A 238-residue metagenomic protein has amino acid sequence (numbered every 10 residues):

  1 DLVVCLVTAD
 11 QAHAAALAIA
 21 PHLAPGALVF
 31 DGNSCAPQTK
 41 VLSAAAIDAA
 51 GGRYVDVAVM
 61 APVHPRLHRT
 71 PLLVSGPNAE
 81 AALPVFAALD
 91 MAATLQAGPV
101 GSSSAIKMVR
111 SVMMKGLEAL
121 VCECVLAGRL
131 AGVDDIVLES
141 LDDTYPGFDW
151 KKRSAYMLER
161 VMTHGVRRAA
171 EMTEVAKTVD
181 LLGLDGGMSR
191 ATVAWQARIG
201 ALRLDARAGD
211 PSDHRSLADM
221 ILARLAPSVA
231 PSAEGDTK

Functional and structural regions predicted by a protein language model:
D1-C35: Rossmann-like NAD(P)-binding element
L2-V3, R53, A92, D134 (+1 more regions): Residue-level detector of anion-binding/catalytic polar loops
A12, C35-K115: Rossmann-fold dinucleotide-binding core
A18, H22, A49-A50, A131: Alpha-helix C-cap/termination motif
V41, L182-D185, G235-K238: Metal- and O2-centered redox machinery and metal/ROS homeostasis
A79-M91, E123-L126, R167, D213-I221: Short, basic, helix/turn surface patches
I106-P211: Helical "substrate-binding/catalytic lid" subdomain of Rossmann-like NAD(P)-dependent dehydrogenases/reductases
V179, I199-K238: NAD(P)-dependent dehydrogenase/reductase Rossmann-like domain
